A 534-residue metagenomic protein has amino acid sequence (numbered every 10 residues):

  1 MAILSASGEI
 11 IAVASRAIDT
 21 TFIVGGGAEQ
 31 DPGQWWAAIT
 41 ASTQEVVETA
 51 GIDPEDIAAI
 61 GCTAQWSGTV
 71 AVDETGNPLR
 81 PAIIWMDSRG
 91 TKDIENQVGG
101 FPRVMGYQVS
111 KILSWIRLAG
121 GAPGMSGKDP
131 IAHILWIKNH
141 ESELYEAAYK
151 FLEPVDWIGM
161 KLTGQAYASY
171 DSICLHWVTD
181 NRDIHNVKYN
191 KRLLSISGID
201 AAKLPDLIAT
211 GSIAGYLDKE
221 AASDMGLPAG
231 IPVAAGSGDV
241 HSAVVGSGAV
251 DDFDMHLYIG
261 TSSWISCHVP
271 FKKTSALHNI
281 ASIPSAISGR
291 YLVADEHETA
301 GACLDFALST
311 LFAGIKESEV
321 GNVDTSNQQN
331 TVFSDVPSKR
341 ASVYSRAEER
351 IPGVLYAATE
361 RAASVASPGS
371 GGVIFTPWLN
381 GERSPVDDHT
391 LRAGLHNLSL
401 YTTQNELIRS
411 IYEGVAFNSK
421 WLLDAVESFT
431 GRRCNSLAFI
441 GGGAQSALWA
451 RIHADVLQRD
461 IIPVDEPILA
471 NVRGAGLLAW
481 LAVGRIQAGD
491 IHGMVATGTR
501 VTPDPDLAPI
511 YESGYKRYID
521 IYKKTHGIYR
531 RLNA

Functional and structural regions predicted by a protein language model:
M1, W35, S42: Nucleotide-sugar donor-binding/catalytic module of glycosyltransferases that assemble extracellular/cell-envelope
M1-S15, T21-F22, D56-G99, R103 (+2 more regions): Glycine/Thr-rich phosphate-binding loops that ligate phosphate moieties of nucleotide and other phosphorylated ligands
V24, A41-Y344: Glycine-rich phosphate-binding/catalytic subdomain of phosphoryl-transfer and nucleotide/sugar-phosphate-processing
G27: Glycine-rich N-terminal loop/short-helix segment of MobA-like nucleotidyltransferase
D31: Divalent-cation-assisted or electrostatically stabilized phosphate/pyrophosphate-binding catalytic cores
A37, K219, R473-L477: A broad detector of short, well-ordered amphipathic alpha-helices that serve as recognition/interaction surfaces
A38-S42, A243, N418-L422: Well-ordered alpha-helical segments embedded in enzymatic catalytic cores
